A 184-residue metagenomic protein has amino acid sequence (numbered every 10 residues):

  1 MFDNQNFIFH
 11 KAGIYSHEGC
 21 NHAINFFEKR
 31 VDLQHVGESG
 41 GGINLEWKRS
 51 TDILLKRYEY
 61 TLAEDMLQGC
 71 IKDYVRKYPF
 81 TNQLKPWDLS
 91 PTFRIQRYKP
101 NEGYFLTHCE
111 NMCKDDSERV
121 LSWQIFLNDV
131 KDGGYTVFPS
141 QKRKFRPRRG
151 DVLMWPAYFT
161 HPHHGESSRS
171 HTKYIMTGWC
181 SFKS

Functional and structural regions predicted by a protein language model:
M1-V152, T160-S184: Fe(II)/2-oxoglutarate oxygenase catalytic core
